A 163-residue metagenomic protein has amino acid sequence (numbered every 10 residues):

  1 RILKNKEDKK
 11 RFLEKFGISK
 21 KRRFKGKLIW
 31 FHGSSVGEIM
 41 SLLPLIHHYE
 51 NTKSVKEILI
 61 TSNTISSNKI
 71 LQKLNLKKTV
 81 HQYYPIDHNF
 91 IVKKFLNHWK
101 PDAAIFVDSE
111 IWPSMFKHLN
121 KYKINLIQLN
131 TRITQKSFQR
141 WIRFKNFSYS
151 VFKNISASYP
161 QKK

Functional and structural regions predicted by a protein language model:
I2-K163: Active-site and donor-binding regions of nucleotide-sugar-utilizing enzymes
